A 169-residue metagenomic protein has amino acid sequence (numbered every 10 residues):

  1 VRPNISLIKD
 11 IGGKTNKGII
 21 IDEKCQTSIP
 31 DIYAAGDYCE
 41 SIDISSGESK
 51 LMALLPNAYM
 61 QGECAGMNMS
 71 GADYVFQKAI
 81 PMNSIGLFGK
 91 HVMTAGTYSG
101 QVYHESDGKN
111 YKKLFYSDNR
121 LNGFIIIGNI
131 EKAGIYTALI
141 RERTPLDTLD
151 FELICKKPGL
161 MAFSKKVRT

Functional and structural regions predicted by a protein language model:
V1-C64, C155: FAD-site-proximal beta/loop scaffold in flavoenzymes
N4, Y38-G134: Mid-to-C-terminal Rossmann-like scaffold of FAD/NAD(P)H-dependent oxidoreductases
G12-G13, S70, R141: A generic structural signal for secondary-structure junctions that act as hinges or helix/strand caps at the edges
G18, Q77-A79, L149: Residue-level detector of family-conserved "landmark" positions at structurally sensitive sites
Q61, A65-N68, L160-T169: An exposure/low-complexity boundary signal
G108-V167: C-terminal auxiliary extensions adjacent to catalytic cores
